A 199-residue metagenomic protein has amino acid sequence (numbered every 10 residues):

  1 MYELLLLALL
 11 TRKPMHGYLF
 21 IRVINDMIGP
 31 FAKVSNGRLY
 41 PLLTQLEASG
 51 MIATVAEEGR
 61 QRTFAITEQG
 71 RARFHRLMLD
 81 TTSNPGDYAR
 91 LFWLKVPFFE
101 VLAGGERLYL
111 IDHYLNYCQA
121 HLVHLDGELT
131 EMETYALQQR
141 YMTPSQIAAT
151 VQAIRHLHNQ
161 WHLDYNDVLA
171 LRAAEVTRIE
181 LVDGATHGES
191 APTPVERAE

Functional and structural regions predicted by a protein language model:
M1-L91: Basic helix-turn-helix/winged-helix DNA-binding cores and closely related short helical interaction motifs
L4-A8, L94, Y109, Q152: Positions in alpha-helical segments
T11, M15, G29, V101-L102 (+3 more regions): Residues in soluble alpha-helical coiled-coils and helical-bundle/repeat scaffolds
K33, F64, S83, V101 (+5 more regions): Charge-dense, low-complexity intrinsically disordered segments
L77-G127: Amphipathic alpha-helical dimerization/coiled-coil segments that flank or bridge DNA-binding/regulatory modules
L108-S190: Mid-protein regulatory/catalytic core that forms ligand/cofactor-binding pockets and protein-protein interaction
T193-E199: Long, low-complexity, intrinsically disordered segments
